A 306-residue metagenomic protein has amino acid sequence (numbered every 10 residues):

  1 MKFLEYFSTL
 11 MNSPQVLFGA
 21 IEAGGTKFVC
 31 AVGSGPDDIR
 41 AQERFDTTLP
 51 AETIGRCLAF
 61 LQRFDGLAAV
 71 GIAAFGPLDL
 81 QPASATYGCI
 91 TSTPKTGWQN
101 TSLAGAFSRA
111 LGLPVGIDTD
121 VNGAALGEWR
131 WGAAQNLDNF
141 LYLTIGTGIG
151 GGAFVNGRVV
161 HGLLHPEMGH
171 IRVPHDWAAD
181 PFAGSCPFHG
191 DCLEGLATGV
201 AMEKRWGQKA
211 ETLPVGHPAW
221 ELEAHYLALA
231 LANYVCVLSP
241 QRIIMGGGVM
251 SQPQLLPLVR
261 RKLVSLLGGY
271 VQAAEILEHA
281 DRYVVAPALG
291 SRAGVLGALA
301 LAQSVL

Functional and structural regions predicted by a protein language model:
M1-A69, L78-T86, G105-L113, G127-L137 (+1 more regions): ATP-binding/phosphotransfer module of carbohydrate and carboxylate kinases, centering on a glycine-rich
E43-R44, K95, L164: Short clusters of small/polar residues that mark proteolytic maturation junctions
I72: Conserved phosphate/oxyanion-binding catalytic-loop motifs
F75: Conserved NAD(P)H cofactor-binding loop of Rossmann-fold oxidoreductase domains
S84-Q99: A charged helix-plus-loop insertion that forms the helical arch/lid used to bind and gate nucleic-acid substrates
V115-T119: General beta-strand structural signal in soluble alpha/beta enzymes
N122: Short alpha-helical segments enriched in small residues
Q135-E194: Glycine-rich phosphate-binding loop of actin/hexokinase-like ATP-binding domains
